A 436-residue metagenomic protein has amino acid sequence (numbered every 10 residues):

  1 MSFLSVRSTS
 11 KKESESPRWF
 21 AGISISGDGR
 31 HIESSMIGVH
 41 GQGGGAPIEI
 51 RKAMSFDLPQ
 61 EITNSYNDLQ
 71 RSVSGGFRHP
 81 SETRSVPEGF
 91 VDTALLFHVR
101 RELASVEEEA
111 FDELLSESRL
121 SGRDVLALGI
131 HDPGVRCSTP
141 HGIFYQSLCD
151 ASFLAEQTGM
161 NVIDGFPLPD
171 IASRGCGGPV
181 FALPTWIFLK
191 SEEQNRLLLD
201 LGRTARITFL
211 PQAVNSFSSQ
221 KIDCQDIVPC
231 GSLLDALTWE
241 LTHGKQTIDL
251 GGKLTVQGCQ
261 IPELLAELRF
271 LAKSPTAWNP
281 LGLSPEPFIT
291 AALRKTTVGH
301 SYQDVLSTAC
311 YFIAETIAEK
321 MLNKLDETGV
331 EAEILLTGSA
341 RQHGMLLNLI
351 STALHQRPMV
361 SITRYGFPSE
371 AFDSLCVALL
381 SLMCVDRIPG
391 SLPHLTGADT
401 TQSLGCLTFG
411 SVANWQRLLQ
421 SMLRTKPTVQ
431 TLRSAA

Functional and structural regions predicted by a protein language model:
S2-S16, G134-G142, L168-R196: Conserved phosphate-binding catalytic cores of ATP/NTP-utilizing and phosphoryl-transfer enzymes
R18-S24, V125-G129, R196-D200: Short glycine-aspartate micro-motif
D28-I48, S219-A314, A318, R387 (+2 more regions): Conserved ATP-utilizing enzyme core subdomain
I32-S34, V39, R51-S72, Q157 (+2 more regions): Glycine-rich phosphate-binding loop plus the immediately following alpha-helix
M36-G41, P211-F217, S232, A236 (+2 more regions): Catalytic phosphate/nucleotide-handling subdomain of diverse soluble enzymes
A53-D112: N-terminal phosphate-binding loop and adjacent alpha-helix
G76-S85, A110-L126, E319-E331: Phosphate/pyrophosphate-binding loops at sites that engage ATP/ADP/AMP, CoA/4′-phosphopantetheine, polyphosphate
V86-A151: Short beta-strand-loop/turn "lid" adjacent to the catalytic site in phosphate-handling enzymes
